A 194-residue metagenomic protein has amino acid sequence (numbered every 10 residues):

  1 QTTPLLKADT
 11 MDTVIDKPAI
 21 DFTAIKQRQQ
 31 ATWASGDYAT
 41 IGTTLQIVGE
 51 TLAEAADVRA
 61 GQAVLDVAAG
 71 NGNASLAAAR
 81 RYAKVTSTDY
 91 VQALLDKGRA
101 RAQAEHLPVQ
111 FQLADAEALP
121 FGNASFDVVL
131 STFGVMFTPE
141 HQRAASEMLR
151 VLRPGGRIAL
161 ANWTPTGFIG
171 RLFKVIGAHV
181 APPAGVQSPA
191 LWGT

Functional and structural regions predicted by a protein language model:
K7-A34: N-terminal, positively charged/glycine-rich alpha-helical extensions of SAM-dependent methyltransferases
S35-T40: Class I SAM-dependent methyltransferase Rossmann-like catalytic core, especially the SAM/SAH-binding loop
T43-Q62: Conserved alpha-helix/loop element of class I SAM-dependent methyltransferases that forms part of the SAM/SAH-binding
A56-V58, A79, L152: A generic alpha-to-beta junction signature in SAM-dependent methyltransferases
A63-A118, R143: Class I SAM-dependent methyltransferase SAM/SAH-binding core
E117-V128: A short acidic, Gly/Pro-enriched loop at the edge of an enzyme's catalytic core that lines a small-molecule cofactor
D127-H141: A short SAM/SAH-binding and catalytic strip from SAM-dependent methyltransferases
Q142-R143, L149, R153-T194: Conserved catalytic/acceptor-binding region of the Class I
